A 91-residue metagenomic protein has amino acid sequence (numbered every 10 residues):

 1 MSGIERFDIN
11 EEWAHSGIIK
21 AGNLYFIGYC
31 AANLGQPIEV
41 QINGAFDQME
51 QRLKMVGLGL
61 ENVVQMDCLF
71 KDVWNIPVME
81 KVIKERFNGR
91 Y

Functional and structural regions predicted by a protein language model:
M1-V64, F70-Y91: N-terminal presequence-like segments and the immediate start of the first folded domain
